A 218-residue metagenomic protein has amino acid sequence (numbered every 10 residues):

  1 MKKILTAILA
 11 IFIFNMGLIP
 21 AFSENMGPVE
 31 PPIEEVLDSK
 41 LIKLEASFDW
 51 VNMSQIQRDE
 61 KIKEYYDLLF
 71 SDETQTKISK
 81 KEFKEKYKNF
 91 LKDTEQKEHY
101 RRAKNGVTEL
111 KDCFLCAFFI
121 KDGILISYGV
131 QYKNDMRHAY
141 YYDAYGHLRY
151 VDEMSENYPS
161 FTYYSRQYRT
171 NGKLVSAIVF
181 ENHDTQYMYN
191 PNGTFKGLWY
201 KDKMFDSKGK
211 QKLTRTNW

Functional and structural regions predicted by a protein language model:
M1-N25: Classical Sec-dependent N-terminal signal peptides that target proteins to the secretory pathway
G27-W218: Repetitive, compositionally biased segments used for assembly/scaffolding
